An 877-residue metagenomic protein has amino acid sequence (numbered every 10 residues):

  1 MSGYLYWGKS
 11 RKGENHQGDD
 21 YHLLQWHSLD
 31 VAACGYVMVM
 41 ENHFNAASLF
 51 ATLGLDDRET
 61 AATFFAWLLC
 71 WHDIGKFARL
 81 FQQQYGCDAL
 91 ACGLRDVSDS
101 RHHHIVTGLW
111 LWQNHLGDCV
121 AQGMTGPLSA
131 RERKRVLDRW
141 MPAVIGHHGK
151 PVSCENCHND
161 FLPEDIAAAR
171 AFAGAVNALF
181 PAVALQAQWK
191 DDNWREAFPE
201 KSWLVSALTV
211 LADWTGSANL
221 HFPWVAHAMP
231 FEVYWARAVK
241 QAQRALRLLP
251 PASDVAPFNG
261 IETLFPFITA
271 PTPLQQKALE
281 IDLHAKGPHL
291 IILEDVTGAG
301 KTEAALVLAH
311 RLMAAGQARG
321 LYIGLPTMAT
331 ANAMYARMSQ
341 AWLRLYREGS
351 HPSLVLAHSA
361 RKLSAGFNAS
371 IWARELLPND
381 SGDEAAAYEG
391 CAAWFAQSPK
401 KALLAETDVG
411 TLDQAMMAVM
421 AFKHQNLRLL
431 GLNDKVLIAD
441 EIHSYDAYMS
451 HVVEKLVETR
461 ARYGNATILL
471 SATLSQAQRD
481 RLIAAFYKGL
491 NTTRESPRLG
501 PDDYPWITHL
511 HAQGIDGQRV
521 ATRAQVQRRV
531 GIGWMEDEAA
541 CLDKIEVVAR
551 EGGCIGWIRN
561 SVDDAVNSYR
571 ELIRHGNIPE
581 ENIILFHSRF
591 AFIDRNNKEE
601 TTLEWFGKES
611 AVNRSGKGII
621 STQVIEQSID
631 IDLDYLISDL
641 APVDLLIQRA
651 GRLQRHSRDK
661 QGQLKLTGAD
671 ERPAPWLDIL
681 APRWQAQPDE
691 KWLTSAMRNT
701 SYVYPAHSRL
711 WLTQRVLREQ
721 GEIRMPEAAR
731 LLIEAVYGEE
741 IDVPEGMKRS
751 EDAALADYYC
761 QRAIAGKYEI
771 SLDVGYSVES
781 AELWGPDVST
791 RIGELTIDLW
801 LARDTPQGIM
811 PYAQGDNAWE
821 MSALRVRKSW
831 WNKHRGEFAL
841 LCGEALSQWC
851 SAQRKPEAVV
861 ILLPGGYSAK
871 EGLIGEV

Functional and structural regions predicted by a protein language model:
M1-A256: Accessory nucleic-acid engagement/destabilization modules that flank
P257-E294: Conserved pre-motif I regulatory segment
G287-A309, E441, Y445-D446, S471: Walker A/P-loop
R319-L343, L354-A365, L474-Q478, V562: Conserved Walker A/P-loop ATP-binding site and its immediately adjacent core in helicase/helicase-like ATPase domains
M338-D408, L412-M416: A substrate-engagement module of RecA-like helicase motors
L430-V436, H443-Q518: Post-DEXD/H (motif II) to motif III coupling segment of the RecA-like Helicase ATP-binding lobe
R479, R529, A539, D543-S610 (+2 more regions): C-terminal helicase lobe and adjacent C-terminal extensions/tails of nucleic-acid helicase motors
L490-A565: Conserved interdomain linker/interface between the two RecA-like ATPase lobes of SF2 helicase motors
